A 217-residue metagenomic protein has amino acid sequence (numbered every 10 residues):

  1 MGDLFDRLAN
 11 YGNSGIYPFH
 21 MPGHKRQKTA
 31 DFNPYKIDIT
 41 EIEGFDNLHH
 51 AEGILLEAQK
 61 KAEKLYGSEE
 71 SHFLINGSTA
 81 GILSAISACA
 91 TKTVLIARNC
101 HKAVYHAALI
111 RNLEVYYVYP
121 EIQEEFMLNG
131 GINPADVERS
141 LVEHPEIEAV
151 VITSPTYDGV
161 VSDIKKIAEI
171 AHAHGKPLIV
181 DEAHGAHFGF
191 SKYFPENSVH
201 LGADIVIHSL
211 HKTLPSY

Functional and structural regions predicted by a protein language model:
M1-G53: N-terminal "arm"/small-domain region of PLP-dependent enzymes with the aminotransferase-like
G2-A9, K28-A30, S68, S78-Y217: Conserved PLP-enzyme active-site core in the AAT-like
P34-G77, N99: Conserved N-terminal alpha-helix of the aminotransferase class I/II PLP-enzyme fold
